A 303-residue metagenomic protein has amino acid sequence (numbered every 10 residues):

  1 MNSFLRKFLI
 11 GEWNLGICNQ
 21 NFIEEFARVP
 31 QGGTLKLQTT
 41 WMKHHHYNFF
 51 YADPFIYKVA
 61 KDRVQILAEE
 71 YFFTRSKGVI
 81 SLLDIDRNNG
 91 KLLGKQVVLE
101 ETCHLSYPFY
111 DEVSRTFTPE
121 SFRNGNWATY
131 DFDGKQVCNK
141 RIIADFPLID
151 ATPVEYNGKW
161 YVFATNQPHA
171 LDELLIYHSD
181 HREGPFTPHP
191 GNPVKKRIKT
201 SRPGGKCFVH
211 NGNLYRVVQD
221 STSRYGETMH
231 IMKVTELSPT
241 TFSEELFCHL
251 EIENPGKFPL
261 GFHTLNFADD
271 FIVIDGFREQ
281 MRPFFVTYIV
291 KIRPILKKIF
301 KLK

Functional and structural regions predicted by a protein language model:
M1-K303: Carbohydrate-active catalytic/glycan-binding domains of CAZyme proteins, especially the secreted or lumenal ectodomains
